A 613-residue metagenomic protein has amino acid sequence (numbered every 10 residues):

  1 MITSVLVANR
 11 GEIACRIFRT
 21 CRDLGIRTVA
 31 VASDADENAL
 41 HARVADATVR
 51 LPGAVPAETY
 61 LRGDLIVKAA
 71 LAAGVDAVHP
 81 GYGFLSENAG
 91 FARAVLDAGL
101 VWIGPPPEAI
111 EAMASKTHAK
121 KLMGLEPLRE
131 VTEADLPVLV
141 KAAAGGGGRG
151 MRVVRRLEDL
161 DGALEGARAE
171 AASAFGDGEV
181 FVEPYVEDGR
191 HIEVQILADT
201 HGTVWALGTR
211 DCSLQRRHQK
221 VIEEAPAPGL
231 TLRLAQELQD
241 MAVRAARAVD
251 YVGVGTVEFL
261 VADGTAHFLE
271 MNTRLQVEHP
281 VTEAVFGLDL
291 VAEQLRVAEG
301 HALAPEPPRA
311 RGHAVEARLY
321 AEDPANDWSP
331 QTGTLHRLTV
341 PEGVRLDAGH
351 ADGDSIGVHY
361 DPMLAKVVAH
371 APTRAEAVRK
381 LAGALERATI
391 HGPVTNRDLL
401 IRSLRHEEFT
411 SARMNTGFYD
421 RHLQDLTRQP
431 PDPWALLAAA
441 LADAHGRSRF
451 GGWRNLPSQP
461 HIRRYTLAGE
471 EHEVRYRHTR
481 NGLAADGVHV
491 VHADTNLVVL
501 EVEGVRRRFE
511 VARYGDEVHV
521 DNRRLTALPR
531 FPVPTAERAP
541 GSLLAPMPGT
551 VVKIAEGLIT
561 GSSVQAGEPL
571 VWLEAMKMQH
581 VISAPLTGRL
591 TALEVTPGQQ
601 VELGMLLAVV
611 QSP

Functional and structural regions predicted by a protein language model:
M1-V257, V261-E278: N-terminal beta-alpha lobe that positions the nucleotide/phosphoryl donor in ATP/NTP-coupled carboxylate activation
R149-G150, E223-P226, D361-V367, G541: Short amphipathic alpha-helical segments
M151-V153, P184, L230, M363-P372 (+2 more regions): Short, well-ordered beta-strand elements within core beta-sheets of diverse protein domains
R156, A198-T203, V261-G264, A371 (+3 more regions): Short acidic-glycine loop/turn motifs at beta-strand connectors
Y185, G349, H370, A493 (+2 more regions): Residue-level recognition of beta-strand microenvironments
A242, P280-E283, L288-D486, A566-P569 (+1 more regions): Catalytic cores of soluble metabolic enzymes centered on carboxylation/carboxyl-transfer
R506-P546: Catalytic P-loop NTP-binding/switch module of NTPases
P534-P613: Structured functional modules or segments
